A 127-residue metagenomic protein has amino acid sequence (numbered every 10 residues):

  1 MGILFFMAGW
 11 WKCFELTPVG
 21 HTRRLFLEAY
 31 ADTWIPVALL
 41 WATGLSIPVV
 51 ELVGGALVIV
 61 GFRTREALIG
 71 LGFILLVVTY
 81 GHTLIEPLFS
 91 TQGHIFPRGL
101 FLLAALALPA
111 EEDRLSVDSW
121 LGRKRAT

Functional and structural regions predicted by a protein language model:
M1-H21, I35-V53, V60-T127: Extended, low-polarity transmembrane helix blocks
H21-Y30: A glycine-rich, hydrophobic loop/mini-helix early in the fold
